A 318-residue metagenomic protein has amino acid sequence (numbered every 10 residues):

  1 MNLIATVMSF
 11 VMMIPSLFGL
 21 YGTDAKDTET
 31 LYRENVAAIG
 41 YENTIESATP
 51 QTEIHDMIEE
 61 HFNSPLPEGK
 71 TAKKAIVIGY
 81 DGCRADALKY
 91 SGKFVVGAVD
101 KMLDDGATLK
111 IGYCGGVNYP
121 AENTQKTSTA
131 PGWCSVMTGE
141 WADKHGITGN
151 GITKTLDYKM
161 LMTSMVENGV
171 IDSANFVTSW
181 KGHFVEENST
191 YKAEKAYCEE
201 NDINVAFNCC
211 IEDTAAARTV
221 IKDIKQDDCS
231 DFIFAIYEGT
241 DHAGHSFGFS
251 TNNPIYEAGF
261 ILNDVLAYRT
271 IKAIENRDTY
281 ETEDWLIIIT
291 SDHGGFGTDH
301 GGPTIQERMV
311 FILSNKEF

Functional and structural regions predicted by a protein language model:
L3-I4, V11-F318: Feature captures the catalytic ectodomains and active-site-proximal regions of enzymes that hydrolyze or transfer
